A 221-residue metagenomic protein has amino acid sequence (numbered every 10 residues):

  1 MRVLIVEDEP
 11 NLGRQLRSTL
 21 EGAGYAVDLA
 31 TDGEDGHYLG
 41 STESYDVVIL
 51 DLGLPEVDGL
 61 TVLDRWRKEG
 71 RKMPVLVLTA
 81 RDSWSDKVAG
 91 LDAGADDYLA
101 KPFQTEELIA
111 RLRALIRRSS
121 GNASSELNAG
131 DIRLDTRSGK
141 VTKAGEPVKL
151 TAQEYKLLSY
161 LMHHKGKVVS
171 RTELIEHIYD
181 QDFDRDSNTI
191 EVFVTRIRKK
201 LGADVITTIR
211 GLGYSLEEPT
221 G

Functional and structural regions predicted by a protein language model:
M1-N122: N-terminal/domain-start alpha-helical segments
D35, G211-S215: Glycine-rich nucleotide-binding loop
G70, S119-A123, K165, D182 (+1 more regions): A general structural signal marking secondary-structure boundaries and capping sites
A95, S138-V205, R210-L212: Positively charged, aromatic-enriched patches within helix-turn-helix-type DNA-binding elements, predominantly
S119-S138: CheY-like receiver
L134-T136, K143, L216-E218: Conserved hydrophobic "DFG−1" position in protein kinase catalytic cores
K199-K200, E218-G221: Intrinsically disordered, low-complexity protein-interaction/activation regions
